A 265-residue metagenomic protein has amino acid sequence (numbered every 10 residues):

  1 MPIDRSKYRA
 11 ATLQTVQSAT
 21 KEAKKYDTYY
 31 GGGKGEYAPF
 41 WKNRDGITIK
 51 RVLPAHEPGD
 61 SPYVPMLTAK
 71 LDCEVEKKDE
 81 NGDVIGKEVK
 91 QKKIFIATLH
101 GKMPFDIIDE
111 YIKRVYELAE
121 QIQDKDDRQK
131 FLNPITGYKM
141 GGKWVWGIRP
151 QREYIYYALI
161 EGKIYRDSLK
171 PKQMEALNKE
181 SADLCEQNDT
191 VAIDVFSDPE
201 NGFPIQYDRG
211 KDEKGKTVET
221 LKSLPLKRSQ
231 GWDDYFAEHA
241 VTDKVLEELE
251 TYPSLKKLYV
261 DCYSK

Functional and structural regions predicted by a protein language model:
P2-F196, K257-D261: OB-fold ssDNA-binding interfaces and closely related basic DNA-contact patches used across DNA replication/repair
E161-K265: Compact mixed alphabeta submodule
